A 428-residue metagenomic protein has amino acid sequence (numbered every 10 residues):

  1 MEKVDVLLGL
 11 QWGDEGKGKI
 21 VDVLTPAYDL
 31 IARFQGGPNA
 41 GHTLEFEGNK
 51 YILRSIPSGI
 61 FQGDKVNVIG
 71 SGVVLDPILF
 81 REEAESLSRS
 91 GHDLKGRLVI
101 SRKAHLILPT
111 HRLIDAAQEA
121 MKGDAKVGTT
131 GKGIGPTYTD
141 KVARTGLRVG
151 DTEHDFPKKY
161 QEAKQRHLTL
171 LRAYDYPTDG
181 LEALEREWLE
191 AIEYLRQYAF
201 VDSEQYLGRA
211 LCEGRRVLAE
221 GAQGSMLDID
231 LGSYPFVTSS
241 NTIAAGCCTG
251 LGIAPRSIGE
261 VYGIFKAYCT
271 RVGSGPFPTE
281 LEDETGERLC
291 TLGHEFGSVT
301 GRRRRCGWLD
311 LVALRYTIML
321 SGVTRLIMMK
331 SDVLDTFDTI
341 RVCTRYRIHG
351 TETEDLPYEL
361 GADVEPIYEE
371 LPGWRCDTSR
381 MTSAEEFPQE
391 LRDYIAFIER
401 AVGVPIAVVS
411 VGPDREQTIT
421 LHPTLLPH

Functional and structural regions predicted by a protein language model:
M1-H428: Non-transmembrane, aqueous-exposed alpha-helical and coiled segments at domain scale
